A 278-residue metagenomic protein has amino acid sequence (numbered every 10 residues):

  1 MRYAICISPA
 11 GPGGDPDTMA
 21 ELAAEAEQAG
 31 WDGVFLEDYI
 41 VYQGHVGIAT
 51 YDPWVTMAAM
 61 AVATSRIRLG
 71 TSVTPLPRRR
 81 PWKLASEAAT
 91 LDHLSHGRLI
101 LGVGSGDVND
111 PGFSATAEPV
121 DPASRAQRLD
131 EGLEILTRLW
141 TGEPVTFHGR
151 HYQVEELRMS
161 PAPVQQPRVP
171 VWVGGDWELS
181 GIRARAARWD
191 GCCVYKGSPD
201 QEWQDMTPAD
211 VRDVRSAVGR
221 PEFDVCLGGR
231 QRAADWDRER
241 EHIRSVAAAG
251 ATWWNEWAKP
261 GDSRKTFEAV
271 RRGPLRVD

Functional and structural regions predicted by a protein language model:
M1-D278: Active-site-adjacent structural elements that line small-molecule/cofactor binding pockets in enzymes
